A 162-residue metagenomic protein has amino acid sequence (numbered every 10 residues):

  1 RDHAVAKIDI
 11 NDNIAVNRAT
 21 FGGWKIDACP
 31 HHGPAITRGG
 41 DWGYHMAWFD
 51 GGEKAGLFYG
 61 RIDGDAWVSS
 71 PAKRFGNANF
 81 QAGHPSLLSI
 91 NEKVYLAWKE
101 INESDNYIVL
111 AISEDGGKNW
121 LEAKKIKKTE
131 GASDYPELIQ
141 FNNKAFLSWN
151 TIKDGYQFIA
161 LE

Functional and structural regions predicted by a protein language model:
R1-E162: Extracellular, repeat-based ectodomains that mediate carbohydrate processing or recognition
